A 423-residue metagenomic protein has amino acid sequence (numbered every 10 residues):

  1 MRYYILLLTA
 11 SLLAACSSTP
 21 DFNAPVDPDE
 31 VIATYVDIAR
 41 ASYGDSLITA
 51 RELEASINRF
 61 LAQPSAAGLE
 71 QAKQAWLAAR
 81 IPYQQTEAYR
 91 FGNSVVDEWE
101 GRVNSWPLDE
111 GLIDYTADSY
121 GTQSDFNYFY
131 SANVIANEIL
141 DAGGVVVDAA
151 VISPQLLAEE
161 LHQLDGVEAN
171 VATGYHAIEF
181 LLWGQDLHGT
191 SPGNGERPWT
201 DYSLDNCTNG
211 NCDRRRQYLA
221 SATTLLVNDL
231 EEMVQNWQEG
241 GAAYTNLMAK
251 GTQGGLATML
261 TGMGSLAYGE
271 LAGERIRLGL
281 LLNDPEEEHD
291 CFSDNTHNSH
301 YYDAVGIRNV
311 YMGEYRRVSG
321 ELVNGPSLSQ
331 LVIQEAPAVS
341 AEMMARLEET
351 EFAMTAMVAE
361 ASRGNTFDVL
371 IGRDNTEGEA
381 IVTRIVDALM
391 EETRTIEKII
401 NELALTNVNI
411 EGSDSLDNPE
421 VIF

Functional and structural regions predicted by a protein language model:
R2-L7: Sec-dependent signal peptide recognition, specifically the positively charged N-region followed immediately by
L12-A15: C-terminal motif of bacterial Sec signal peptides marking the signal peptidase cleavage site
S17-P20: Bacterial signal peptide processing site
F22-F423: Mature extracytoplasmic or organellar-lumen-exposed domains after removal of signal/transit peptides
